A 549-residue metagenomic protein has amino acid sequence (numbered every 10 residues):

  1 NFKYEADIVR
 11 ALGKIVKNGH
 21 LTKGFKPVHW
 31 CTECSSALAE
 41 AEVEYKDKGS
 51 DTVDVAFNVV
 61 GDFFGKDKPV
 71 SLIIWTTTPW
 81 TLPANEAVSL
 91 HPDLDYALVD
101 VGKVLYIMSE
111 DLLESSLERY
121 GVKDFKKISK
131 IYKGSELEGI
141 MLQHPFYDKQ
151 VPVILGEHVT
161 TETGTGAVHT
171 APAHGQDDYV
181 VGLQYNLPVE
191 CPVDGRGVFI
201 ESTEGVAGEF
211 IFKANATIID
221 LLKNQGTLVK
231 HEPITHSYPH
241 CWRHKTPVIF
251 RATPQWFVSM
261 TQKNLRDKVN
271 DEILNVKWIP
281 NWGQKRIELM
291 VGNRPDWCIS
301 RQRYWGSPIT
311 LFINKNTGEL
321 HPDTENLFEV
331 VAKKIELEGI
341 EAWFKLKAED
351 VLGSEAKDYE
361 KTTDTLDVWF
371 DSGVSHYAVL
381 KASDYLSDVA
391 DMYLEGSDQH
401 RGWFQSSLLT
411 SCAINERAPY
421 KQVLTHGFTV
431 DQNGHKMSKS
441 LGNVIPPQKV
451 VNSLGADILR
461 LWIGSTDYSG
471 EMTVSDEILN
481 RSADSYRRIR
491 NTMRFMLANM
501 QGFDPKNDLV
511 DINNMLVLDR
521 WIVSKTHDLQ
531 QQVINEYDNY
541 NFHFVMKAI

Functional and structural regions predicted by a protein language model:
N1-P83, E136-M141, K149, I154 (+7 more regions): Residue patterns forming the tRNA-binding/recognition surfaces of aminoacyl-tRNA synthetases and related DALR
D67, A87, L94-A167, Q176-V180: Protease-associated
W80-P92, V99, E114-R119, D178-L187 (+3 more regions): Short active-site loop/helix that positions an aromatic residue
H91, V101, H144, D194 (+2 more regions): Acidic surface patches and DE-rich sequence motifs
K123-I131, L137, M141, T227-P233 (+2 more regions): Short secondary-structure junctions
V151, Y185-G197, R303-W305, D323-E471: Alpha-helical recognition segments enriched in aromatics with Gly/Pro capping that present substrate-recognition
S307, L497-I512: Short, glycine/acidic-rich hinge or "gate" loops at secondary-structure transitions that mediate conformational
